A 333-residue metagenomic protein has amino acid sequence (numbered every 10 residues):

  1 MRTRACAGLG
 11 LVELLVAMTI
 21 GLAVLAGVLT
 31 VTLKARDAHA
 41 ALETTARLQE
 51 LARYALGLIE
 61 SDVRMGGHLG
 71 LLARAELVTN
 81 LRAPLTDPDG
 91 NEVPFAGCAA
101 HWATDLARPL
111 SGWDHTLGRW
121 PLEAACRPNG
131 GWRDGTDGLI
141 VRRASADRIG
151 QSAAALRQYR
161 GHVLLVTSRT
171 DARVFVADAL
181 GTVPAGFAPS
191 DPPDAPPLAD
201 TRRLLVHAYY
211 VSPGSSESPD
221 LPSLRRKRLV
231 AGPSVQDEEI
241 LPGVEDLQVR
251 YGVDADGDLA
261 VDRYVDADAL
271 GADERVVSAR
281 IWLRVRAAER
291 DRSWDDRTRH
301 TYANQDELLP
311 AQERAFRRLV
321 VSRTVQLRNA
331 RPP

Functional and structural regions predicted by a protein language model:
M1-R4: N-terminal secretory signal peptides that target proteins for export/translocation
A7-H68: Aliphatic-rich helix starts adjacent to a transmembrane/signal segment
A55-W282, A288-R317, S322, P333: N-terminal pilin/flagellin-like segments and related low-complexity appendage regions
Q326-P332: Short beta-strand-to-coil "C-cap" segments at the C-terminal boundary of structured domains/repeats, marking
